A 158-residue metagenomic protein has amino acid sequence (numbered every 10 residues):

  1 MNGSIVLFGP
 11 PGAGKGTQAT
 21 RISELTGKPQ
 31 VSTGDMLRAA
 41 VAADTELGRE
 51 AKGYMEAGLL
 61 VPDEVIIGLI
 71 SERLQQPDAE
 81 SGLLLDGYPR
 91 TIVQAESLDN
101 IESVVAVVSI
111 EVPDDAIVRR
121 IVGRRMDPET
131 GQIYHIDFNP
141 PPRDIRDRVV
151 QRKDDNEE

Functional and structural regions predicted by a protein language model:
M1-E158: Glycine-rich phosphate-binding loop of ATP-dependent small-molecule kinases
